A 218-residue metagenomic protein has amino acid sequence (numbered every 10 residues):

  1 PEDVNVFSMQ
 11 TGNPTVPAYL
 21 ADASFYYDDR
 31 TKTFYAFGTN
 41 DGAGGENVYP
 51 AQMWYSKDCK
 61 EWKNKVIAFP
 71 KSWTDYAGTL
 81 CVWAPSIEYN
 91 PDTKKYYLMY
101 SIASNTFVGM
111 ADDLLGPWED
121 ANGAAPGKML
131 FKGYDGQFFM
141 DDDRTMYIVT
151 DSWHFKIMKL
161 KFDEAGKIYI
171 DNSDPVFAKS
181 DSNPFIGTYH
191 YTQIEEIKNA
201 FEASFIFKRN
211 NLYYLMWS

Functional and structural regions predicted by a protein language model:
P1-S218: Carbohydrate-active catalytic/glycan-binding domains of CAZyme proteins, especially the secreted or lumenal ectodomains
